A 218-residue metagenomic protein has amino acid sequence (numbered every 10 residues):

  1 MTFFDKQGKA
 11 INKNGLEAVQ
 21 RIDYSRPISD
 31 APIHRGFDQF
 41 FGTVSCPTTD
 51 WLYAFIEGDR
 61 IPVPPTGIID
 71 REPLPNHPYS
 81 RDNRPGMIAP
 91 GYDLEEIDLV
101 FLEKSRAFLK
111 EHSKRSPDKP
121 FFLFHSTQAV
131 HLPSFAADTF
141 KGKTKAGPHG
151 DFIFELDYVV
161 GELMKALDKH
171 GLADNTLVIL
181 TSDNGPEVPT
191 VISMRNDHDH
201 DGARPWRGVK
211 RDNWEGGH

Functional and structural regions predicted by a protein language model:
M1-M87: Catalytic-site neighborhoods of secreted/periplasmic enzymes that process anionic sulfate/phosphate groups
M1-Q7, F40-T48, F122-P133, L180-V188 (+1 more regions): Short, solvent-exposed turn/loop segments enriched in Gly/Ser/Thr/Pro and often Arg
A10-D23, A89-L123: Catalytic-adjacent loop/helix segments of enzymes that bind and process anionic phosphate/sulfate esters
A18-S25, P32-I33, L132-F135, T139-F152 (+1 more regions): Histidine-centered active-site microenvironments of extracellular/periplasmic hydrolases and transferases
G42, K110-K114, G161, K165-L172: Sec-exported extracytoplasmic/periplasmic mature domains
D50-R60, S105-F152, E187, S193-N196: Active-site His/acidic residue clusters
G86-L99, G142-E155: The substrate-binding groove and active-site-proximal loops of carbohydrate-active enzymes, especially glycoside
K104-S105, L156-K165: Short, well-ordered amphipathic alpha-helical segments that serve as non-catalytic structural scaffolds within diverse
